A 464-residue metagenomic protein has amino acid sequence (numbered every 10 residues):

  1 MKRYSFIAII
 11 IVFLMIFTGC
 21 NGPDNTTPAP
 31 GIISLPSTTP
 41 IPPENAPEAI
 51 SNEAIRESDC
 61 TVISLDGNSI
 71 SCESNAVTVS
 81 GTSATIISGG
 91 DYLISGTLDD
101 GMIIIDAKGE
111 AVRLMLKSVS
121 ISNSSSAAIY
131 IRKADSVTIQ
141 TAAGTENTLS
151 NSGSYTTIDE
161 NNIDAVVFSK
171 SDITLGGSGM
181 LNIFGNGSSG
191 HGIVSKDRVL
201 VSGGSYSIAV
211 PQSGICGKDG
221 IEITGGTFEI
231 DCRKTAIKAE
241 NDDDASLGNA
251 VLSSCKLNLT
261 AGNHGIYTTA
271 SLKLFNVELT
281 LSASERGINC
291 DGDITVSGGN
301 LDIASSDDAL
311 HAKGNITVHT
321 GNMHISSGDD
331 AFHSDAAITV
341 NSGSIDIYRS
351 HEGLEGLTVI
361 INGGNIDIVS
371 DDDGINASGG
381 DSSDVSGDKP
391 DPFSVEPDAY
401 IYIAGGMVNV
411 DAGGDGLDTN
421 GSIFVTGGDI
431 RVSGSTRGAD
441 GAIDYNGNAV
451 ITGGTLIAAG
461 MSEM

Functional and structural regions predicted by a protein language model:
M1-I7: Bacterial N-terminal signal peptides that target proteins for export
F6, F13, C20-M464: A composition-driven surface/loop motif
